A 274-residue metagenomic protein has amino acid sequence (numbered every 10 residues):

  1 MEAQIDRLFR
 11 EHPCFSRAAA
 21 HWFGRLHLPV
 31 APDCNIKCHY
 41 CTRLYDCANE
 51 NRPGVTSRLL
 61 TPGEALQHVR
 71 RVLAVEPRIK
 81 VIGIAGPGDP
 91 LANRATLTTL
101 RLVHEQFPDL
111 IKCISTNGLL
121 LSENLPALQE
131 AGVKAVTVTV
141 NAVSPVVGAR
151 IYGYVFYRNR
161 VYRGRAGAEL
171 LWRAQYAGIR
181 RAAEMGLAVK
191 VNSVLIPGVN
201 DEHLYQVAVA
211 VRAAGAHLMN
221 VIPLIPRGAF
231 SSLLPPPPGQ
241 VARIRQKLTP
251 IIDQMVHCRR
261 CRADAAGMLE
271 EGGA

Functional and structural regions predicted by a protein language model:
M1-P29, R43-R58, R71, V75-R78 (+2 more regions): N-terminal [4Fe-4S]-dependent radical SAM core
D33-K37, Y45: Short pre-active-site segment immediately N-terminal to redox-active cysteine/selenocysteine motifs in thiol-based
R52-S57, Y152-V155, G164-R165, L233-P236: Short glycine-enriched, charge-decorated loop/helix-capping segments at active-site entrances that position
R58, G88-A92, I196-V199, R227-F230: Short, small-residue-enriched loops and turns at beta-alpha junctions that line or gate enzyme active sites
E64-A85: Short Fe-S-cluster ligation motifs
L91-I222: Conserved AdoMet/S-adenosylmethionine-binding subsite of the radical SAM
V146-Y152, G198-D201, L218-G239, C261-G273: Flexible glycine/acidic-rich beta-alpha junction loops that bind and position SAM and/or redox cofactors in anaerobic
G186-A188, P237-A274: A C-terminal junction/extension of Radical SAM enzymes
